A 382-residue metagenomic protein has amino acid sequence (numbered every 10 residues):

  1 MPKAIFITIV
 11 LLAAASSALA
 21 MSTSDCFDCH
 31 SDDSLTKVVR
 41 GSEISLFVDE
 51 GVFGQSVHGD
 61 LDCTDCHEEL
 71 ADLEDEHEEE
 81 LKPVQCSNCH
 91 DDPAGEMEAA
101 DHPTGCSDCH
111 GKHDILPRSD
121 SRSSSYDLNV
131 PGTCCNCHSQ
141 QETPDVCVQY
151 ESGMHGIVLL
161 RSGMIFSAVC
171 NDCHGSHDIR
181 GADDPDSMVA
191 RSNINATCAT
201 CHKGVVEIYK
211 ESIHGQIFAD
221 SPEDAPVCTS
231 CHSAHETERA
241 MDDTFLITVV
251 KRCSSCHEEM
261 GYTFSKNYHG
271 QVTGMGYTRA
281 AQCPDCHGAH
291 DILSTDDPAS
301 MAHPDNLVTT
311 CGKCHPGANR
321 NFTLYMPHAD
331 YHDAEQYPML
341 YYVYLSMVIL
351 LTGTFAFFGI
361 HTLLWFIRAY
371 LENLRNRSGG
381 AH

Functional and structural regions predicted by a protein language model:
M1-I7: Positively charged n-region of N-terminal signal peptides that target proteins for export
I7-S16: Bacterial N-terminal signal peptides
S17-H382: Short sequence/structural segments immediately N-terminal
